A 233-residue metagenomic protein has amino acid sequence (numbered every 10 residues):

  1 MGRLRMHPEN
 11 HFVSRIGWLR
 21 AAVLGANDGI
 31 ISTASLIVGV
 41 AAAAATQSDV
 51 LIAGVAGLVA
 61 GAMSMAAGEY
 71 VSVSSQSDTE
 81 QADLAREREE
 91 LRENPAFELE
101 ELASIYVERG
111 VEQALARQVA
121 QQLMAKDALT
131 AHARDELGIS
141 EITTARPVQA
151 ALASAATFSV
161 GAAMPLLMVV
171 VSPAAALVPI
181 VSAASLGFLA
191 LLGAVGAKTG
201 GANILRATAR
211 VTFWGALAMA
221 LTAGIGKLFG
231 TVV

Functional and structural regions predicted by a protein language model:
M1-W18, V73-A155: Cytosol/matrix-facing amphipathic helices and coiled-coil assembly/linker segments of eukaryotic membrane proteins
G2-S72: Internal alpha-helical transmembrane segments
S14-G25, Q47-V55, L115, P147-L152 (+2 more regions): The feature identifies polytopic integral membrane transport proteins across all domains of life
G29-A34, S154-M164: Core segments of transmembrane alpha-helices that mediate helix-helix packing or line hydrophobic substrate/ligand
A175-G187: Structural signature of hydrophobic alpha-helical transmembrane segments
L191-A216: Interfacial loop-to-transmembrane junctions
A223-V233: Juxtamembrane boundary at the C-terminal end of a transmembrane helix
